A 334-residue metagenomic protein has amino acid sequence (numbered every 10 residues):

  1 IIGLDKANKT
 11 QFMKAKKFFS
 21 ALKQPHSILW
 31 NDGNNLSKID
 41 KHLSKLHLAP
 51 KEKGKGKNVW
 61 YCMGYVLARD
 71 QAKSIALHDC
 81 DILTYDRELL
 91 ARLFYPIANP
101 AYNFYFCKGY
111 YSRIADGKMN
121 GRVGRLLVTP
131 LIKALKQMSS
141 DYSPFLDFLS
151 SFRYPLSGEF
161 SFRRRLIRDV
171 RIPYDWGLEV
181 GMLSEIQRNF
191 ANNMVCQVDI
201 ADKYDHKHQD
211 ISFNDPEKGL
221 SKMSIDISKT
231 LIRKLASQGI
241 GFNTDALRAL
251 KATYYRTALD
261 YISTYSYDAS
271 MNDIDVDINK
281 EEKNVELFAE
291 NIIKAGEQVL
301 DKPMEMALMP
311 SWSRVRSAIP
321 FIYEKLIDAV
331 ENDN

Functional and structural regions predicted by a protein language model:
Q11-D70: Active-site-proximal specificity loops/subdomain of glycosyltransferases
K23, D210-N334: Terminal low-complexity segments of carbohydrate-biosynthetic enzymes
R69-L83: Short beta-strand-to-loop acidic/aromatic patch adjacent to the donor-nucleotide binding site
L83-R113: Conserved donor-nucleotide/metal-binding helix-loop-beta segment in metal-dependent transferases, i.e., the alpha-helix
A115-R122, S139-E159: A recurrent flexible, glycine/aromatic-enriched loop bordering the glycosyltransferase active site that acts as
T129-S139, S151-D169: Conserved nucleotide-sugar donor-binding and metal-coordinating catalytic region shared by glycosyltransferases
Y174, S184-K203: Catalytic donor-sugar/metal-binding loop of nucleotide-sugar-dependent glycosyltransferases
C196-E217: Active-site donor/metal-binding and catalytic loop motifs of nucleotide-sugar-dependent glycosylation enzymes
